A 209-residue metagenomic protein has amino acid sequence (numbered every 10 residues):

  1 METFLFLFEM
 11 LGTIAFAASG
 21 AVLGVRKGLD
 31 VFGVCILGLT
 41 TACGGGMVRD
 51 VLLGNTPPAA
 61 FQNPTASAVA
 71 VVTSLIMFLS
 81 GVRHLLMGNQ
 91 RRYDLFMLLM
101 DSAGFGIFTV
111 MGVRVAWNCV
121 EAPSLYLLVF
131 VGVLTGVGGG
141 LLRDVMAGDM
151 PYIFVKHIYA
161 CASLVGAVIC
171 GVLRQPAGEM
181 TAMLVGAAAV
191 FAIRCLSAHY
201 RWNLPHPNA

Functional and structural regions predicted by a protein language model:
M1-F4, V51-F61, V113-L127, V172-A182: Helix-coil boundary and interhelical linker segments in multi-pass alpha-helical membrane proteins
M1-T13, A59-V72, P123-G136: Structural signature of hydrophobic alpha-helical transmembrane segments
F6-S19, V34-T40: The first (N-terminal) embedded transmembrane alpha-helix
A17-K27, D50, I76-Y93, L141-P151 (+1 more regions): C-terminal ends of transmembrane helices
I36-T40, M47-L53, F130, L134 (+2 more regions): Short, structured motif recognition centered on aromatic/hydrophobic residues
G38-G46, F96-G112, G132-L134, I158-G171: Small-residue-rich segments of transmembrane alpha-helices in multi-pass membrane proteins, especially helix faces
Q62-A68, S124, V155-S163, A177-A187: Loop-to-transmembrane alpha-helix initiation sites
A70-R114: Ordered, amphipathic secondary-structure segments that act as subunit-interaction surfaces in large macromolecular
